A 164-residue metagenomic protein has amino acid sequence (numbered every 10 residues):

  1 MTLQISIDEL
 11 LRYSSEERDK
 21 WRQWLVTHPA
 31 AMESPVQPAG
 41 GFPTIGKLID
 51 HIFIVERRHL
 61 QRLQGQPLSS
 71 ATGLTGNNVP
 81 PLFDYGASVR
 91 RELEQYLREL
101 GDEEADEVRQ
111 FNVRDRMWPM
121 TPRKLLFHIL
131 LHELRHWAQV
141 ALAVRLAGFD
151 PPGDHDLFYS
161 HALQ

Functional and structural regions predicted by a protein language model:
M1-L3: Short, contiguous pre-domain boundary segments
I5, S15-R18, E56, D84-L93: Solvent-exposed, well-ordered amphipathic alpha-helical segments that flank/support binding or catalytic loops
D8-L25, A30-T72, R114-Q164: Short, contiguous alpha-helical
G65-A105: Helix-adjacent hinge/juxtasegments
R91-F127: A mid-sequence interfacial segment
